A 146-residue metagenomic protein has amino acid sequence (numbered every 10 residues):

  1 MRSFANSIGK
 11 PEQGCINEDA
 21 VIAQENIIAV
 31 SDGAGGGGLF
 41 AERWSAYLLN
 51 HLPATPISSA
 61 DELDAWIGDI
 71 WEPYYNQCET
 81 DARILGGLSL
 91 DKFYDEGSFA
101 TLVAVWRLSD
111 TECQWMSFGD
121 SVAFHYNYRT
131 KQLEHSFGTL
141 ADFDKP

Functional and structural regions predicted by a protein language model:
M1-P146: PP2C/PPM-type serine/threonine phosphatase catalytic domain
